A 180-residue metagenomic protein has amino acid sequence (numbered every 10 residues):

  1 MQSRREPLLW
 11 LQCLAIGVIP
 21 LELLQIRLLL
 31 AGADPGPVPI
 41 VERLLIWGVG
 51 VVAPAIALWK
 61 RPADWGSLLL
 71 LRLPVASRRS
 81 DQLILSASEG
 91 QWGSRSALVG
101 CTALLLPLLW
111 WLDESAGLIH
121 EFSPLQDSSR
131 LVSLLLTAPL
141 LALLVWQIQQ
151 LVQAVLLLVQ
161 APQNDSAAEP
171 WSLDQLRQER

Functional and structural regions predicted by a protein language model:
M1-L9, A168-R180: N-terminal juxtamembrane cytosolic/stromal segments of multi-pass membrane proteins
M1-V18, Q91-T102: Cytosolic-side membrane-entry/anchor segment at the start of a transmembrane helix
R4-R5, R27, R43, R61 (+5 more regions): Arginine residue identity/basic-tract feature
R5-V51, H120-L136: Long, highly hydrophobic alpha-helical transmembrane signal-anchor segments
A31-S67, V145-L151: Hydrophobic alpha-helical membrane-embedded segments
A63-E169: Transmembrane helical hairpin unit
